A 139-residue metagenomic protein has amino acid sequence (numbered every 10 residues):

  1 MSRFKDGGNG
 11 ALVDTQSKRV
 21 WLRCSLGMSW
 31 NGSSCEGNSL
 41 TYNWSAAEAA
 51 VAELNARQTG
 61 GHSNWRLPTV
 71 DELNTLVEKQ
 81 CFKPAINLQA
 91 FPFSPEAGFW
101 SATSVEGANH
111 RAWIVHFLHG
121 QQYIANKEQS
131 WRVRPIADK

Functional and structural regions predicted by a protein language model:
M1-R66, V70-K139: Glycine-aromatic-enriched surface loops/turns that form tight recognition elements
